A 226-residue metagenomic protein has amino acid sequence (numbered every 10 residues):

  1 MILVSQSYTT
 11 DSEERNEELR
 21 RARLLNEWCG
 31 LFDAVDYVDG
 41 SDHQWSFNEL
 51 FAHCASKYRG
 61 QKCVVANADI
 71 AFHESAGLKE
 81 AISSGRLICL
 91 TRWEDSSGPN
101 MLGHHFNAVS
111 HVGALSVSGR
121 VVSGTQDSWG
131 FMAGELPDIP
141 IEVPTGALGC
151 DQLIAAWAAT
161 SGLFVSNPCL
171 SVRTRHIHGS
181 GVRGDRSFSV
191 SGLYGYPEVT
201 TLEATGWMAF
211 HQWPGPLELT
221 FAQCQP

Functional and structural regions predicted by a protein language model:
M1-N16, G60, H73-R86: N-proximal accessory regions
M1-S5, N26, A34-D36: Hydrophobic targeting segments
M1-T9, R15, A22, V143-P226: C-terminal catalytic/acceptor-binding lobe
Y8-T10, A68-A71, W93-S96, L136 (+2 more regions): Short, solvent-exposed loop/turn segments at secondary-structure junctions
T9-E13, R21, A34-A66, A71-S75: Active-site-proximal specificity loops/subdomain of glycosyltransferases
E14, E49, E74-G77, P99-M101 (+1 more regions): A short acidic (Asp/Glu
I70-A156: Conserved catalytic core of nucleotide-sugar-dependent glycosyltransferases
